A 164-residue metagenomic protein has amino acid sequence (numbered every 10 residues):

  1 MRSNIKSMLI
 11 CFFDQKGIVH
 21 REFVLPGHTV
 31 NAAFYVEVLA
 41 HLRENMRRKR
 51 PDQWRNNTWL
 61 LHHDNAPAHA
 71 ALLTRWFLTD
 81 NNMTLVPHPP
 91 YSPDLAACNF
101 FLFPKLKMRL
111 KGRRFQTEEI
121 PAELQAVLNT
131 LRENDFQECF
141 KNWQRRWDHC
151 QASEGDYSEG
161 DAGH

Functional and structural regions predicted by a protein language model:
M1-H164: Surface/interface recognition patches
